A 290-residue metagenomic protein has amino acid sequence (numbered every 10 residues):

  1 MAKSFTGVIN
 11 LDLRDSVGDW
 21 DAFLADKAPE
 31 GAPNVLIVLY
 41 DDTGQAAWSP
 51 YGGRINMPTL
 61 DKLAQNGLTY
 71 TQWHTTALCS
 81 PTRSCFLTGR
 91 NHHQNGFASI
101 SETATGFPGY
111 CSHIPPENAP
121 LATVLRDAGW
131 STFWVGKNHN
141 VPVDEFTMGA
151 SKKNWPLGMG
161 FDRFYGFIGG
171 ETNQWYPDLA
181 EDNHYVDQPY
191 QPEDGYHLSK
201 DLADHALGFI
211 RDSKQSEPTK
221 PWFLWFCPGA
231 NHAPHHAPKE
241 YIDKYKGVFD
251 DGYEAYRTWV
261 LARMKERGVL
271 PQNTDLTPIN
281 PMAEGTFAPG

Functional and structural regions predicted by a protein language model:
M1-G290: Formylglycine-dependent sulfatase
